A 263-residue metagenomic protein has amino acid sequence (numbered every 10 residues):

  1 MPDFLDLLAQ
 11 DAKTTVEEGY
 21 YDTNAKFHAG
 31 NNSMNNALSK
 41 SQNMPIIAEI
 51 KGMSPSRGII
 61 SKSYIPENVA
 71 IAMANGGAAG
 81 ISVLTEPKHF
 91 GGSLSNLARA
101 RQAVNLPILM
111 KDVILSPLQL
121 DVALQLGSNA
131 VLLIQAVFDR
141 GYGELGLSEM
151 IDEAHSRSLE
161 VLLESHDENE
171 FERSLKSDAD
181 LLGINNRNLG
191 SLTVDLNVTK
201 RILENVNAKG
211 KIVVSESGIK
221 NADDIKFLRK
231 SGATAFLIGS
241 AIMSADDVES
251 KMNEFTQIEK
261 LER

Functional and structural regions predicted by a protein language model:
M1-S61: An N-cap/entry alpha-helix motif that binds or orients negatively charged groups
P45, R57-K111, L115-A154, L159-L162 (+2 more regions): N-terminal active-site wall of soluble small-molecule enzyme domains
K51-M53, E86, V113, A136 (+4 more regions): Active-site beta-loop-alpha junctions enriched in small/polar residues
E67-G80, G127-N129, K176-N188, S231-T234 (+1 more regions): Structural recognition of alpha->loop->beta junctions
N105-L106, L145, S156-L159, K209-K211 (+1 more regions): Short acidic, glycine/proline-enriched helix-loop-strand junctions
L115-G127, H166-D178, G210-S215, I219-I238 (+1 more regions): Catalytic cores of alpha/beta
Q125-G141, G183-L192, A233-M252: Glycine-rich phosphate-binding active-site loops on the catalytic face of alpha/beta enzymes
L196-V206, R229, S244-R263: C-terminal helical cap(s) of enzyme catalytic domains, especially alpha/beta-barrels
